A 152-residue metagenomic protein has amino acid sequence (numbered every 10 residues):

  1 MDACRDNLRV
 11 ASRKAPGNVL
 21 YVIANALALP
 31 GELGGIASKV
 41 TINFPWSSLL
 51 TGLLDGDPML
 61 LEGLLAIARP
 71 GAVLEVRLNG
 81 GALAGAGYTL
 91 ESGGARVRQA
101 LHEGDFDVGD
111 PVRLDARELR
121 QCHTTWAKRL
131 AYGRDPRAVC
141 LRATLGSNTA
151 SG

Functional and structural regions predicted by a protein language model:
M1-L29: Class I SAM-dependent methyltransferase SAM/SAH-binding core
I23-F44: A short acidic, Gly/Pro-enriched loop at the edge of an enzyme's catalytic core that lines a small-molecule cofactor
W46, G80-A82: Active-site-proximal loop/turn and secondary-structure-junction residues that shape catalytic pockets, frequently
W46-L53: Surface-exposed cleft-lining segments at the edges of enzyme active sites
L54-V73: A short glycine-rich, Lys/Arg-flanked "PGG" loop and its adjoining helix->strand segment in the class I
A72, V76-G80: Acidic carboxylate diad motif detector
G85-G152: Class I S-adenosyl-L-methionine
